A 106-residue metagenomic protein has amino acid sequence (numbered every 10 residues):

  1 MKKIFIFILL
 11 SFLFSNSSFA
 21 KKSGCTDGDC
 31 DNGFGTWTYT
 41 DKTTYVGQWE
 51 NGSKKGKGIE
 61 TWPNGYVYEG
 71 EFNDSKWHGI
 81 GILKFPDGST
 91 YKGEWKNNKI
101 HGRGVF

Functional and structural regions predicted by a protein language model:
M1-I4, W77: Positively charged n-region of N-terminal signal peptides that target proteins for export
I4-S15: Sec-dependent N-terminal signal peptides
F14-F106: Glycine/tyrosine- and acidic-biased, solvent-exposed loop/turn segments at the edges of beta-strands
